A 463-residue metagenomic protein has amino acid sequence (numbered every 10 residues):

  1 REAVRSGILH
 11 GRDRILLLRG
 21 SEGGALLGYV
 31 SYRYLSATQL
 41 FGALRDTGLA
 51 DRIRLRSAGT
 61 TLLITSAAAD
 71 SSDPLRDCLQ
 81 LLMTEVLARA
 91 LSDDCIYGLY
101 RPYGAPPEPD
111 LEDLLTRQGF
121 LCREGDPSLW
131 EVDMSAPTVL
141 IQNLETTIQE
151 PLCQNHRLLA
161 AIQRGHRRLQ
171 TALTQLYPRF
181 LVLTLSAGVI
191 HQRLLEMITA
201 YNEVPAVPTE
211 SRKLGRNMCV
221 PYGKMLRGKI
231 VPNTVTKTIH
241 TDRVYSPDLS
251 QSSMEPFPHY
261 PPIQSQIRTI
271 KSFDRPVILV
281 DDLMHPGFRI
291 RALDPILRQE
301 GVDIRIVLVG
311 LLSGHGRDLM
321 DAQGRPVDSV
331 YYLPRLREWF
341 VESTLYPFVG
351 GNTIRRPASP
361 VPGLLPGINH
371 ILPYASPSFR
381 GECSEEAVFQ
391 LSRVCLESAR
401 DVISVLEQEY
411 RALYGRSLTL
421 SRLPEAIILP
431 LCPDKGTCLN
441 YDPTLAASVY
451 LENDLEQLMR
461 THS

Functional and structural regions predicted by a protein language model:
R1, L17, Y32-S36, R45-G48 (+4 more regions): PRPP-associated nucleotide enzymes
E2-G23, S31, A37: Active-site rim helix/loop that mediates acceptor-substrate recognition in acyltransferases
V4-R5, L49-R54: Short, P/G- and charge-enriched loop/turn segments at secondary-structure junctions
G7, R14, G24-A25, L91 (+2 more regions): Catalytic cores of nucleotide-enabled group-transfer and carboxylate-activating enzymes in metabolic and assembly-line
E22-V30, G59-L62: Glycine-rich phosphate/pyrophosphate-binding loop shared by adenosine-nucleotide-utilizing enzymes
L35-A37, S71-S72: Short coil/turn motifs at secondary-structure junctions
R54-G59, A69-L81, M284-P286: Conserved glycine-rich acetyl-CoA-binding loop
P74-L91, G104: ATP/nucleotide-binding catalytic cores
